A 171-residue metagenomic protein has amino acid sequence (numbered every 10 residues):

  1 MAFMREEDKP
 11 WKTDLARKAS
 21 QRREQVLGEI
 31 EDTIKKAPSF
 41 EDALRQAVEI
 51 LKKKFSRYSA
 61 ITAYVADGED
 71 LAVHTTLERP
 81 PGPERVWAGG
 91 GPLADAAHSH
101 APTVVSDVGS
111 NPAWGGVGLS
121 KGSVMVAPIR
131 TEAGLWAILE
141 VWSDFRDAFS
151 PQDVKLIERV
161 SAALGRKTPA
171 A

Functional and structural regions predicted by a protein language model:
M1-K36: Signal-transmission linkers at sensory-effector interfaces
A2-L15, G115, W142-V160, L164-A171: Regulatory loop-to-helix N-cap segments in sensory/regulatory domains that couple ligand/signal detection
G28, D32-H74: Helix-loop-beta substructure at the N-terminus of cytosolic sensory domains that couple signal/ligand detection
F55, G116-K121: Short loop/turn motifs at secondary-structure junctions and domain boundaries
A60, V126, I138: Short hydrophobic/aromatic beta-strand element in the GNAT-like acyltransferase core that lines or flanks the acyl-donor
A66-T76, P80-V117, M125: Regulatory sensory and allosteric helical modules in signal-transduction proteins and certain transcription factors
S123-R130: A short, aliphatic-rich beta-strand micro-motif
R130-S143, K167: Sensory-domain boundary capping and coupling elements
